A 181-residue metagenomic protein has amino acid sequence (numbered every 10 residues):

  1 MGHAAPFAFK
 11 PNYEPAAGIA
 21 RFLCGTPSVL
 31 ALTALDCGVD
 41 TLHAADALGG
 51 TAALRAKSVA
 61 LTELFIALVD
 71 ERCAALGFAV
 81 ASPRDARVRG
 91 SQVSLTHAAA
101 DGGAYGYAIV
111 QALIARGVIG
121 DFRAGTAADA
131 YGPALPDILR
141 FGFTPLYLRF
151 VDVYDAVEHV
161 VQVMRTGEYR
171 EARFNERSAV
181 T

Functional and structural regions predicted by a protein language model:
M1-H43: Conserved core segment of the aminotransferase class I/II
G18-L23, L42-D101, D121-L135: Conserved small-domain helix->loop->beta segment predominantly found in fold-type I
G25, L95, F143-L146: Conserved donor-binding loops in enzymes that form glycosidic bonds
L30, A34, K57, D152-D155: Charged catalytic carboxylate motif
C37, T41, L64, L68-A75 (+2 more regions): Generic non-transmembrane alpha-helical segments
A100-I109, F150-D155: Short, conserved charged micro-motifs
A115-R116, A124-T181: PLP-dependent enzyme catalytic core of the Aspartate aminotransferase-like
